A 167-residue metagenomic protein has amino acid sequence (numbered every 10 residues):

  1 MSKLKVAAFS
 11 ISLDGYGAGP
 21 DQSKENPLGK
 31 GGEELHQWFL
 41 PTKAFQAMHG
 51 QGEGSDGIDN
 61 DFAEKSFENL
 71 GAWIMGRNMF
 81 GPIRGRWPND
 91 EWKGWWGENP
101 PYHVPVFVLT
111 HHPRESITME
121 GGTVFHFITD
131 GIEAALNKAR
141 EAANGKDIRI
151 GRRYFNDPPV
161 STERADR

Functional and structural regions predicted by a protein language model:
M1-R164: Portal/gating segments that form or line small-molecule/metal binding sites
R167: Phosphate/ribose-phosphate-bearing ligand recognition and processing surfaces, centered on ADP-ribose/NAD(+/P+) systems
